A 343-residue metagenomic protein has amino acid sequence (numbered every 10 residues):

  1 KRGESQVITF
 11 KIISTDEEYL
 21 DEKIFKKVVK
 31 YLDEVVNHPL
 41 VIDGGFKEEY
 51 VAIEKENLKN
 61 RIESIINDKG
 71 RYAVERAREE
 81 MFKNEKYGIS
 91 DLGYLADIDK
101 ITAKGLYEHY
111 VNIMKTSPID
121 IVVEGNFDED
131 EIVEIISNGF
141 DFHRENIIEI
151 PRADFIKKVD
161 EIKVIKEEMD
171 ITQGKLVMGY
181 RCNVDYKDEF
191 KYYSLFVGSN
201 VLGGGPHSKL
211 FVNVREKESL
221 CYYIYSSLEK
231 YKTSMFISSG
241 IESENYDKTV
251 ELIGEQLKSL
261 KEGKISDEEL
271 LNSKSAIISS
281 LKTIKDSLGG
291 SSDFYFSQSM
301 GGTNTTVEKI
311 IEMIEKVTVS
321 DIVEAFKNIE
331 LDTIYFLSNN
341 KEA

Functional and structural regions predicted by a protein language model:
K1-H38, R71-G93, P118-E124, M178 (+3 more regions): M16 family metallopeptidases and their MPP-like homologs
E18-N67: Hydrophobic alpha-helical hairpins/lids featuring a short glycine-rich hinge
L32, M178, E189-L202, V214: Active/ligand-binding-proximal structured segments within catalytic/core domains that scaffold catalytic residues
N37-V41, E63, V111, K115 (+3 more regions): Sec-exported extracytoplasmic/periplasmic mature domains
K59-I66, E161-K175, I278-L288: Short, low-order "capping/linker" segments at domain edges
L95-A96, N112-T116, D120-D185, A343: An aromatic/glycine/proline-enriched structural segment found at the starts of mature extracellular/organellar domains
R152-I156, Y193, F211-V212: Phosphate-proximal small/polar/acidic motifs at interfaces that engage nucleotide phosphates, polyphosphates
